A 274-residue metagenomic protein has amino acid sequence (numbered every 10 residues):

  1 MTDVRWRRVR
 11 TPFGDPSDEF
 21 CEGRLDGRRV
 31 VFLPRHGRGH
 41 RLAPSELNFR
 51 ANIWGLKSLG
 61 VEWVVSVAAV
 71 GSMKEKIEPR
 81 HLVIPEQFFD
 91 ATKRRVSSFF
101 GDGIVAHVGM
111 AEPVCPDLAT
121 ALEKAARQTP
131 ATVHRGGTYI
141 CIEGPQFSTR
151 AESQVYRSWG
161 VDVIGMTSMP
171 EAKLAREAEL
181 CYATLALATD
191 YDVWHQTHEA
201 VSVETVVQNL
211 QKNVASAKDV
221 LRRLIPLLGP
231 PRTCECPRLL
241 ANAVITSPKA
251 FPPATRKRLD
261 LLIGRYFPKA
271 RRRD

Functional and structural regions predicted by a protein language model:
M1-A111, F267-D274: Metabolite-binding pocket within alpha/beta catalytic cores that recognizes anionic/polar moieties
K57-G60, R157, R176: Non-catalytic positions within long, well-ordered alpha-helices that form the structural scaffold/packing of enzyme
E62-W63, D162, C181: Short acidic/polar active-site loop segments enriched in Thr and Asp
D117, A121-T132, D219-L227: Generic non-transmembrane alpha-helical segments
A125-D162, I245: Active-site/ligand-binding-proximal alpha/beta "capping" segment
M166-E204: Zn-dependent metallopeptidase/amidohydrolase metal-coordination segment
V193-A241: His/Asp/Glu-rich mid-to-C-terminal helical/loop segments that flank catalytic regions of hydrolases
T233-R273: A short, charged, Gly/Pro-tolerant segment at domain boundaries
